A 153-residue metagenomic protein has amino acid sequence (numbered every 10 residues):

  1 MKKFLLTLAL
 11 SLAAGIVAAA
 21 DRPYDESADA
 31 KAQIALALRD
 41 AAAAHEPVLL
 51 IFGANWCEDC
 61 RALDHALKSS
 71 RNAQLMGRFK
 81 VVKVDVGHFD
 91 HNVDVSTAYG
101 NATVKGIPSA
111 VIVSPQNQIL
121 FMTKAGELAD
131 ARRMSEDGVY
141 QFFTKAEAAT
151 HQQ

Functional and structural regions predicted by a protein language model:
M1-F4: Positively charged n-region of N-terminal signal peptides that target proteins for export
T7-G15: Bacterial N-terminal signal peptides
V17-D21: Boundary at the C-terminal end of the N-terminal hydrophobic targeting segment
E26-P47: A short beta-strand-turn-helix
A44-C57: Short active-site neighborhood of thiol/selenol oxidoreductases, capturing the structured segment around
N55-A62, P108-V111: C-type cytochrome heme c attachment motif
K68-Y140: Thioredoxin-like thiol-disulfide oxidoreductase module
A149-Q153: Short, solvent-exposed mixed-charge patches
